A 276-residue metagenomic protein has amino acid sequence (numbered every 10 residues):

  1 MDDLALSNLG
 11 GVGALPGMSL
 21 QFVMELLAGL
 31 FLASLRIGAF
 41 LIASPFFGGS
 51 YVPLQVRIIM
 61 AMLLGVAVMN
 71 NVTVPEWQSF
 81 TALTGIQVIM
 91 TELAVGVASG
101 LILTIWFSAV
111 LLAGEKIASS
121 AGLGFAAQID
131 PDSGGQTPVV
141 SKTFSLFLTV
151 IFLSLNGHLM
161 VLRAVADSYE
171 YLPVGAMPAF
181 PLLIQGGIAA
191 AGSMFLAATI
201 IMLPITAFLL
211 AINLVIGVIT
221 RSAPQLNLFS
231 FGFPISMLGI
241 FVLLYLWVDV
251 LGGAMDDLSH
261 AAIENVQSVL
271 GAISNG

Functional and structural regions predicted by a protein language model:
D2-G276: Hydrophobic alpha-helical segments and their helix-loop boundaries in membrane and membrane-proximal proteins
